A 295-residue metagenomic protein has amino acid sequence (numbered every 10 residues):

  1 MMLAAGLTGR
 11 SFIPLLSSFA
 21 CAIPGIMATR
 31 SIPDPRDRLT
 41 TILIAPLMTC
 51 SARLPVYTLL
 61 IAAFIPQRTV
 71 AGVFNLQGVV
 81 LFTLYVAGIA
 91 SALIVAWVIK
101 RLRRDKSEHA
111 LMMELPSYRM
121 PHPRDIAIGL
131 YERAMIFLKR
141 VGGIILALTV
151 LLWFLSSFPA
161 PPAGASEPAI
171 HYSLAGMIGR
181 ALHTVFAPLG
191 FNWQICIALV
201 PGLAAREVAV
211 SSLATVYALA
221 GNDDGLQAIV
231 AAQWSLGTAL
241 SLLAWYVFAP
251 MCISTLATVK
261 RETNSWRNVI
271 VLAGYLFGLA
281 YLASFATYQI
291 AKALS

Functional and structural regions predicted by a protein language model:
M1-A20, P24, D105-G129, A175 (+1 more regions): Juxtamembrane inter-helical linkers in multi-pass membrane proteins
M1-R10, R30-M48, N75-V80, M112-I136 (+1 more regions): Membrane-interface segments at loop-to-transmembrane junctions
A5, R10-S11, I26-T41, T149-F277 (+1 more regions): Extended, low-charge hydrophobic alpha-helical regions
P14, L84, I145, S235-G237: Small-residue packing motifs within transmembrane alpha-helices
F19-G25, I44-I61, F82-S91, A204-V210 (+2 more regions): Membrane-embedded alpha-helical segments of transport systems, primarily multispan ion/solute transporters
P33, L47, S51-V80, S254-S265 (+1 more regions): Transmembrane helix-loop junctions at the membrane interface of multipass transporters and ion channels
R53-A62, G143-S156, S241-F248, F285: Hydrophobic alpha-helical transmembrane segments of multi-pass integral membrane proteins
G78-C196, I270-S295: Selected transmembrane alpha-helices and immediately adjacent juxtamembrane segments of polytopic inner-membrane
